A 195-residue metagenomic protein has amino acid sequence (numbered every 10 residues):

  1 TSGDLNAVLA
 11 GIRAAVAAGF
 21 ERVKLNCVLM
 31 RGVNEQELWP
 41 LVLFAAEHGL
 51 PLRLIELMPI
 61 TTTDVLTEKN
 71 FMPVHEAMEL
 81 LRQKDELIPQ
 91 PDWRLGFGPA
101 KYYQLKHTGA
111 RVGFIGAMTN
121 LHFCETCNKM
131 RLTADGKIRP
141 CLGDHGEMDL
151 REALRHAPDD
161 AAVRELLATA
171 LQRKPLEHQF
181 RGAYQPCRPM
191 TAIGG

Functional and structural regions predicted by a protein language model:
T1-I55: Radical SAM/AdoMet-radical enzyme domain recognition
L43-E47, L57-G195: Auxiliary Fe-S-binding modules of radical SAM enzymes
